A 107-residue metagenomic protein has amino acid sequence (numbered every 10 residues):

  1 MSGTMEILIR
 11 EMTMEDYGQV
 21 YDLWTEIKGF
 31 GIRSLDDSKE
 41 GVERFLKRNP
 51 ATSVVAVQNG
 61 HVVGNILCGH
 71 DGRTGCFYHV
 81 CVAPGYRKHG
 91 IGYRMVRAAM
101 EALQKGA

Functional and structural regions predicted by a protein language model:
E6-V20: A short beta-loop-alpha structural element at the N-terminal edge of CoA-dependent acyl/N-acetyltransferase catalytic
E11, Y21-L35, F45: Helix-loop element at the rim of GNAT/NAT acetyltransferase active sites that forms part of the acceptor-substrate
T13, A83, R87: Residue-level recognition of the GNAT/N-acetyltransferase active site
E43-V55, C76: A short helix-loop-beta-strand connector motif used in the catalytic cores of GNAT acetyltransferases and, in some
V55, H61-G69, C76-C81: Conserved beta-strand in the GNAT
V63, E101-A107: Short, intrinsically disordered, charge-balanced linker/junction segments flanking boundaries in proteins
G69-Y78, R87, G106-A107: A conserved beta-turn-beta hairpin within the catalytic core of GNAT-like acetyltransferases that forms part
K88-E101: Conserved acetyl-CoA-binding loop-helix of GNAT-fold acetyltransferases
